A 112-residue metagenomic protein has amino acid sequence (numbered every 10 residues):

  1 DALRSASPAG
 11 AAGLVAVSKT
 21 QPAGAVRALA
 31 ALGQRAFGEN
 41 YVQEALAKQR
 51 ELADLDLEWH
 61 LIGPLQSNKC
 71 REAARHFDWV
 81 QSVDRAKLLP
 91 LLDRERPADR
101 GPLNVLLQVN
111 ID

Functional and structural regions predicted by a protein language model:
D1-D112: Conserved alpha/beta-domain cores
